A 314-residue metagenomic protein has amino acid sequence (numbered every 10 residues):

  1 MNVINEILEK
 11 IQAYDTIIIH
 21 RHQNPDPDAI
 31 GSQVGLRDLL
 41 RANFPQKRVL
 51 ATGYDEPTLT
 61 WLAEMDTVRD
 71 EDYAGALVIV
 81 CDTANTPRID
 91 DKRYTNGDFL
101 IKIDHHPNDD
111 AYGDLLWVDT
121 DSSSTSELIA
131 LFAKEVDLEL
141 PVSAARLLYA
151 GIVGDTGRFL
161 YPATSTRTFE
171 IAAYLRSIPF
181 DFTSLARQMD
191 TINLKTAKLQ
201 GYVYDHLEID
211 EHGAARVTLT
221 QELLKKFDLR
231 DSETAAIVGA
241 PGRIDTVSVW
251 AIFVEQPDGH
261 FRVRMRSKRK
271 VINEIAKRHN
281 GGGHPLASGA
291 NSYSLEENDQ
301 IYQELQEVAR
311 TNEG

Functional and structural regions predicted by a protein language model:
N2-E6, D82, A133-E135: Short, motif-level signal for alpha-helix interfacial/capping segments enriched in acidic residues and aromatics/proline
N2-Q23, P27, G31-T60, D70-A76 (+1 more regions): Hydrophobic helix-and-loop "lid/oligomerization" segment in the mid-to-C-terminal part of catalytic domains
I19, A51-G53, K102-I103, L140-V142: General beta-strand structural signal in soluble alpha/beta enzymes
G35-R37, T95-D98, V118-D119, E170: Glycine-rich, phosphate-binding/catalytic loops in enzymes
W61-L115: Active-site cofactor/cluster-binding pocket
D66-D70, V118-D121, K268-R269: Short, hinge-like loop/turn segments at secondary-structure boundaries
R69, D90-K92, L116-D119, L138-E139 (+2 more regions): A generic local secondary-structure boundary/capping motif
H106-I171: Short alpha-helices
